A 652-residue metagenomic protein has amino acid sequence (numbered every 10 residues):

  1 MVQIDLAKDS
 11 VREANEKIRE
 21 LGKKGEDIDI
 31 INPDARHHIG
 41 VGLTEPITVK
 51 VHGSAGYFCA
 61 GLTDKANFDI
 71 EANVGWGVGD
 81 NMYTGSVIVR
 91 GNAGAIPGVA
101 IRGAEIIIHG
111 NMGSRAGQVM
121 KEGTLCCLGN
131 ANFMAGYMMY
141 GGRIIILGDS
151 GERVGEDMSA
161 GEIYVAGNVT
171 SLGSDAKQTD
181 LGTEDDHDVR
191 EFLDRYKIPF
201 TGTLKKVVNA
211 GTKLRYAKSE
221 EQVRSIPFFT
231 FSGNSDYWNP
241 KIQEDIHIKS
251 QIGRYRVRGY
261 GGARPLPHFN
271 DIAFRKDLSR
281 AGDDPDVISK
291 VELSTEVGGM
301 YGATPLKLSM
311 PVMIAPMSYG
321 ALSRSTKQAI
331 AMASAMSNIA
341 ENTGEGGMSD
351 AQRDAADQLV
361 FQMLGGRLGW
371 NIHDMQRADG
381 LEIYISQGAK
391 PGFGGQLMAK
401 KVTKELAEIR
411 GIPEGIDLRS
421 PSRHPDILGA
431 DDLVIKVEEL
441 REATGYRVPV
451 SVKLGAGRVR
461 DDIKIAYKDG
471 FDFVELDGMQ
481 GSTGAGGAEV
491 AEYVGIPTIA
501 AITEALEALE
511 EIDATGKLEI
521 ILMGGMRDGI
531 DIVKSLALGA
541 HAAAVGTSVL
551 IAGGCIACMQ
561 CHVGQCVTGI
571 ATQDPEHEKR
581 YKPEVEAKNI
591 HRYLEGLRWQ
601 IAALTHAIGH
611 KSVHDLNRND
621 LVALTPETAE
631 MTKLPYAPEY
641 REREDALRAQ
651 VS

Functional and structural regions predicted by a protein language model:
M1-I39, H109, T124, L128 (+2 more regions): Intrinsically disordered, low-complexity terminal regions
M1-V2, E13-I18, G22-E26, A35 (+11 more regions): Conserved, well-structured core domains of diverse proteins
D27, P311-M313, A340-N342, Q358-V360 (+5 more regions): Structural preference for beta-strand elements that scaffold enzyme active sites
D34, A55, M112, A131 (+8 more regions): Active-site-proximal loop/turn and secondary-structure-junction residues that shape catalytic pockets, frequently
G61, N73-W76, D80, G85-M138 (+4 more regions): Glycine-rich phosphate/ribose-binding loops and adjacent secondary-structure elements that form binding surfaces
G211-R254, G484-I502, E507-E519, R527-S652: Conserved active-site-proximal phosphate/metal-binding subdomains
R377, E382-E414, M559-E576, I601: Mobile "lid/hinge" segments at catalytic clefts and subdomain interfaces of large enzymes
A399-V402, L406-E408, E414-I427, G484-A500 (+1 more regions): Glycine-rich tight-turn/loop motif centered on a GG-T
